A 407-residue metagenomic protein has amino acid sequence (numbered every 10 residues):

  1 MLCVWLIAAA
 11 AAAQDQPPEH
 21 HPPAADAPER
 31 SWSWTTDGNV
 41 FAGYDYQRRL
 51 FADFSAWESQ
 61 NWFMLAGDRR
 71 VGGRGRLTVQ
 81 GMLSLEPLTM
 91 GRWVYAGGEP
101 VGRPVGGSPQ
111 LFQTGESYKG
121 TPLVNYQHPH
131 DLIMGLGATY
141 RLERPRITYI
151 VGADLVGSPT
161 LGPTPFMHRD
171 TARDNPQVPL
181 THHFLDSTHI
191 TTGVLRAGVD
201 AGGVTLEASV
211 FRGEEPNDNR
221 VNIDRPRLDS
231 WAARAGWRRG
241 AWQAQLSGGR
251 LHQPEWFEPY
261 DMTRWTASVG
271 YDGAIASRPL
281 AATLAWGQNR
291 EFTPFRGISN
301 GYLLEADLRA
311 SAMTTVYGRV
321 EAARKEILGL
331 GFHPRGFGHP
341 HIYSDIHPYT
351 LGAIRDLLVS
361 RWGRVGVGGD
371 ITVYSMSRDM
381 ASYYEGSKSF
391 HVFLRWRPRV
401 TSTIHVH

Functional and structural regions predicted by a protein language model:
D15-L136, S387-R395: Beta-barrel outer-membrane channel/assembly domains of diderm bacteria
W32, S55-F63, H130-L136, H189-L195 (+7 more regions): Residues that define the transmembrane beta-barrel architecture of outer-membrane proteins
T36, V40-Y44, V79-L85, V151-L155 (+6 more regions): Transmembrane beta-barrel strands of outer-membrane/channel proteins
G67-V71, Y140-R144, G198-A201, G236-R239 (+5 more regions): Residue-level signature of outer-membrane beta-barrel architecture
G73-L77, R146-Y149, P159, V199 (+6 more regions): Repeated loop/turn-to-beta-strand initiation elements of outer-membrane beta-barrel proteins
R92-G236, R250: Surface-exposed coil loops of outer-membrane beta-barrel proteins
A201, S209, P226, G236-G338 (+1 more regions): Detector for outer-membrane/organellar transmembrane beta-barrel domains, recognizing the amphipathic beta-strand
L351, E385-H407: Outer-membrane beta-barrel "beta-signal"
